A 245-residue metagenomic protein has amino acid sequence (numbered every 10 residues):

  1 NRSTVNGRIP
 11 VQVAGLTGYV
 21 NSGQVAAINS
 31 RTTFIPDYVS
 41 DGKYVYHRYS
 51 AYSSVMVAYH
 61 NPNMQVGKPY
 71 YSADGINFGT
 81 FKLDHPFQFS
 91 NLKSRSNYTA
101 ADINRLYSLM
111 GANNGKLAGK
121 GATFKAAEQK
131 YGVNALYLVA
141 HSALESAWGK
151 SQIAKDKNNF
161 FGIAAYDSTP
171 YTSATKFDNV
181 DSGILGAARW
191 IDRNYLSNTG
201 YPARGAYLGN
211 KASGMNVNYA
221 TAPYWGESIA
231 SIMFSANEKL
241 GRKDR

Functional and structural regions predicted by a protein language model:
T4, R8-G15, N21-Y137, W148-R245: Catalytic cores of secreted/periplasmic lytic hydrolases that degrade extracellular macromolecules
E145: Pyridoxal 5′-phosphate
